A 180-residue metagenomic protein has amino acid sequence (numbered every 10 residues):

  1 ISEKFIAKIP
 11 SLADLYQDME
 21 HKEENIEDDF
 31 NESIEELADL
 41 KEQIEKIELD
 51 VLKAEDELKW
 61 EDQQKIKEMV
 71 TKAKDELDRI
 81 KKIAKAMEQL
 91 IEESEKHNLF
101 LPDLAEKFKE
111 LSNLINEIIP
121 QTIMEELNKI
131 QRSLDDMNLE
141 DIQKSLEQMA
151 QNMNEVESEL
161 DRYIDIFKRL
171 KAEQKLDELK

Functional and structural regions predicted by a protein language model:
I1-K180: Feature detects intrinsically disordered, low-complexity acidic/polar segments
